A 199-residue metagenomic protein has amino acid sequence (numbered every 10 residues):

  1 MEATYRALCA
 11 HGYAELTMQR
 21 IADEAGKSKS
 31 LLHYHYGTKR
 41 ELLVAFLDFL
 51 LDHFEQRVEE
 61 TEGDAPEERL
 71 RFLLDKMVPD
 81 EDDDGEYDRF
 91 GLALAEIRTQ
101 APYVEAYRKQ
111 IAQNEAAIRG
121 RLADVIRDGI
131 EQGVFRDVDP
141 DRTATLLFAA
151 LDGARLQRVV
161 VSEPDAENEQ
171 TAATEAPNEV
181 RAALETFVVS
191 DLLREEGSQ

Functional and structural regions predicted by a protein language model:
M1-T4, I21, F46, L50 (+2 more regions): Generic hydrophobic, amphipathic alpha-helix propensity
A3-A10, H53-T61, A93, I97 (+1 more regions): Solvent-exposed, amphipathic alpha-helical segments
A3-A45: Helix-turn-helix
A45, Q56-A93, D141-L147, P177 (+1 more regions): Hydrophobic alpha-helical connector segments
L47, L51, G91, R108-R119: Amphipathic, non-transmembrane alpha-helical scaffold segments
L73-D80, A116-E131, A150, R155-Q199: C-terminal peripheral helix-coil segments that are non-catalytic and often amphipathic
G85-K109: Amphipathic alpha-helical segments used for helix-helix packing
K109-Q113, E131-L146: All-alpha amphipathic helical-bundle segments outside canonical DNA-binding/catalytic cores that form hydrophobic
